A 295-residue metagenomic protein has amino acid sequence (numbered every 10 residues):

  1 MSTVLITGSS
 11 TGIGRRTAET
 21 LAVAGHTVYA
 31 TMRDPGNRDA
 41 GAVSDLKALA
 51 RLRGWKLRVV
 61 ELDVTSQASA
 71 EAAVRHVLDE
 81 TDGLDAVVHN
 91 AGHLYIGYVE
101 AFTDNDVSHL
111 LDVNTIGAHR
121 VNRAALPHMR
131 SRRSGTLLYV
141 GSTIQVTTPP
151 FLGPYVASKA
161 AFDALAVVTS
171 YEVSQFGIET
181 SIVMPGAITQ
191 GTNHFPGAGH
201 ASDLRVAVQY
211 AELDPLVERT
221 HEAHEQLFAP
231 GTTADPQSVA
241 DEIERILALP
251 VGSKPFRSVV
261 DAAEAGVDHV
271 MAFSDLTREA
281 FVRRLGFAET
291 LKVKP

Functional and structural regions predicted by a protein language model:
S10-T11: Conserved glycine-rich cofactor-binding loop
A24-A42: Conserved glycine-rich Rossmann-like NAD(P)H-binding loop of the short-chain dehydrogenase/reductase
N37, E61-A72, D104: The beta1-alpha1 cofactor-binding region of Rossmann-like NAD(H)/NADP(H)-dependent oxidoreductases
R53-K56, H76-H89, Y95: A glycine-rich helix->loop->beta "capping" turn within Rossmann-like NAD(P)(H)-dependent oxidoreductase domains
Y98-V99, D106-S108: Substrate-binding pocket helix/loop in short-chain dehydrogenase/reductase
N122, S158-A161: Active-site helix of classical SDR
Q175-S253: SDR active-site lid
